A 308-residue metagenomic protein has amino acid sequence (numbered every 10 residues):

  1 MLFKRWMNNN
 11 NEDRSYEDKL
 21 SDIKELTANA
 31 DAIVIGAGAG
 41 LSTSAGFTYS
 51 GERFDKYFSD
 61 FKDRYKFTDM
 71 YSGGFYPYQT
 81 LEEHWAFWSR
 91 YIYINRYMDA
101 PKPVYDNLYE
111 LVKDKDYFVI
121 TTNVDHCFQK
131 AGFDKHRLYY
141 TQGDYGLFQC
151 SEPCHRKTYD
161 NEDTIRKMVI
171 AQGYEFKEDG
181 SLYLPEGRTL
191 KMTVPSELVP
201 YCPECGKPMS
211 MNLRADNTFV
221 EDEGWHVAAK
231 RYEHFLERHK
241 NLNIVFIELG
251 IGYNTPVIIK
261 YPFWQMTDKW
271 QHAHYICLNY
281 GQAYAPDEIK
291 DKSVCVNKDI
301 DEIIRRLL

Functional and structural regions predicted by a protein language model:
M1-L308: Conserved catalytic alpha/beta core of Sir2/sirtuin-type deacylases, generalized to analogous enzyme cores that bind
